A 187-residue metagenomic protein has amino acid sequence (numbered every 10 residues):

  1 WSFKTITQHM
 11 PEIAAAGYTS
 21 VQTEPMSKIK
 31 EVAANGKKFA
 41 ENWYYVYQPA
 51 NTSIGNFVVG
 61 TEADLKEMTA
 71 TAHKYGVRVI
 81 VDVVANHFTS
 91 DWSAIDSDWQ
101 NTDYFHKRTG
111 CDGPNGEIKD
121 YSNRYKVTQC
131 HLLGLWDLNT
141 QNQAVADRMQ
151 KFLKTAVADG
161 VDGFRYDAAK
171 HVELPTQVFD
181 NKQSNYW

Functional and structural regions predicted by a protein language model:
W1-Q8, A15-D159, H171, P175-W187: Substrate-binding/active-site clefts of carbohydrate-active enzymes
D162: Receiver (REC) domain switch/active-site residues of two-component response regulators
